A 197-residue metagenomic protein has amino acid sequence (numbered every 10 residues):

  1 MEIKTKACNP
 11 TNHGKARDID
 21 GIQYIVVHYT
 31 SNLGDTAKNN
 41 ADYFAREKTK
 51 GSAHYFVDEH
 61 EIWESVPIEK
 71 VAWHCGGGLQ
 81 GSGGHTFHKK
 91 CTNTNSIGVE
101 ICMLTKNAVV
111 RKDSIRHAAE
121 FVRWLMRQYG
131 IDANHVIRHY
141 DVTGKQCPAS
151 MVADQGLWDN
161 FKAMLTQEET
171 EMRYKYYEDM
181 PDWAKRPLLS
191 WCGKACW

Functional and structural regions predicted by a protein language model:
M1-A7, R17-I19, I25, K90 (+1 more regions): Basic/polar, cationic surfaces and motifs that engage anionic cell-wall and phosphate/carboxylate ligands
M1-T92: N-terminal catalytic cores of peptidoglycan-degrading enzymes
Y29-S31, E59, V66, L125-Y129 (+3 more regions): Sec/Tat-exported extracytoplasmic proteins
N39, G156-N160, P187: Exposed alpha-helical structural elements
D58-I62, N93-N95, I101, S190-G193: Glycine-rich, acidic and aromatic/proline-enriched surface loops and short helix-turn segments that act as binding
S65, C147, M151, Y177: Short clusters of hydrophobic/aromatic residues that line enzyme substrate/ligand-binding pockets
K89-N93, D182-K185: Alpha-helix N-cap/helix-start motif at coil-to-helix transitions, marked by capping-box chemistry
E168-W197: N-terminal propeptides
